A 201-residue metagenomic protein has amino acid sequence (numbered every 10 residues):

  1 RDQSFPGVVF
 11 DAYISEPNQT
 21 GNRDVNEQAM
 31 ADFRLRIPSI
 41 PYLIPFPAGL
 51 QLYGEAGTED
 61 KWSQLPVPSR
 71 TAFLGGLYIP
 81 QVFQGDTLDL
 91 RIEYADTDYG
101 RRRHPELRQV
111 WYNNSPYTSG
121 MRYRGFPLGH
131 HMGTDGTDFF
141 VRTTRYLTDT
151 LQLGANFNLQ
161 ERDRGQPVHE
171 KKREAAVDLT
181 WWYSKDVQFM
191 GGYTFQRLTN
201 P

Functional and structural regions predicted by a protein language model:
R1-Y117, T134-Y146, L153-A176, R197: Signature for the C-terminal beta-barrel architecture of outer-membrane proteins
P116, G125, G129, W182-S184 (+1 more regions): Compositionally biased, low-complexity repeat tracts
G125-M132, A176, T194: Extracellular/periplasm-exposed beta-strand and loop segments of Gram-negative cell-envelope proteins, dominated by
L147-D149, K185: Short glycine/proline-enriched coil/turn segments at helix->beta-strand junctions
A176-P201: Predominantly the C-terminal beta-signal and adjacent terminal strand-loop region of outer-membrane beta-barrel
